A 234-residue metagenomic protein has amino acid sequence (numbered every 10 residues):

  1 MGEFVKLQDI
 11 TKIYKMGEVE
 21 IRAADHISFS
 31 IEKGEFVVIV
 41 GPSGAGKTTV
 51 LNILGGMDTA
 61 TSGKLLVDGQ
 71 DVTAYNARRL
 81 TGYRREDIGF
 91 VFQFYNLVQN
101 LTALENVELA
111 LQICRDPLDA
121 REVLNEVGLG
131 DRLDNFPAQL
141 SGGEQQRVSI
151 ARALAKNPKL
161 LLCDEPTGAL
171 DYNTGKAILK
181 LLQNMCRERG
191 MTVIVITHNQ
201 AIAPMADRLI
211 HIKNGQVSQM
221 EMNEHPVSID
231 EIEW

Functional and structural regions predicted by a protein language model:
M1-E3, E233: Short, Lys/Arg-enriched, disordered terminal segments
E3-I212: ABC family nucleotide-binding domain
Q216-W234: Conserved beta-strand-loop-alpha-helix hinge in the C-terminal portion of ABC ATPase nucleotide-binding domains
